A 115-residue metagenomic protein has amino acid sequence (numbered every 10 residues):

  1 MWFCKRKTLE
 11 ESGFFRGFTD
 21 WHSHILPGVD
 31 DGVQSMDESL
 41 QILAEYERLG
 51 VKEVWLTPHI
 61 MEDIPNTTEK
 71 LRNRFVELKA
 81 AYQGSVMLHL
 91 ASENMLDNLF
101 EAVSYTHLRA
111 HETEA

Functional and structural regions predicted by a protein language model:
M1-L88: An N-terminally biased module of ancient metal coordination in phosphate/nucleic-acid-related enzymes
G28-V29, V103, A115: Residue-level detector of solvent-exposed, low-hydrophobicity positions
I60, S92-N94, E114: Short, flexible active-site-adjacent loop segments at beta-strand->alpha-helix junctions, enriched in small/polar
R74-L78, L88-L90, M95-F100, S104-Y105: Glycine/small-residue-rich loop that forms an oxyanion/phosphate-binding "nest" at active or ligand-binding sites
H107-A115: Single conserved hydrophobic/aromatic residue that forms the stacking wall/gate of nucleotide- or nucleobase-binding
